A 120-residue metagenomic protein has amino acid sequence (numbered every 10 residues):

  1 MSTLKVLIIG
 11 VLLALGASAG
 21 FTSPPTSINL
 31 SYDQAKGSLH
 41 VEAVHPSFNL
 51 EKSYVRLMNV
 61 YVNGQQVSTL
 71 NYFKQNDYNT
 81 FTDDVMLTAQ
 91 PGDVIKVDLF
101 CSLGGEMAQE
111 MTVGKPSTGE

Functional and structural regions predicted by a protein language model:
M1-I8: Bacterial N-terminal signal peptides that target proteins for export
G16-A17: N-terminal signal peptide c-region/cleavage motif recognized by signal peptidases
P24-V55: Short, surface-exposed binding/anchoring microloops in extracellular/periplasmic proteins
V41-A43, T80-T88: Exposed aromatic-hydrophobic patches
L57-Y61, D98: Beta-strand signatures of extracellular beta-sandwich domains
Q65-N76, T112-G114: Solvent-exposed serine/threonine-rich low-complexity stretches and specific carbohydrate-binding patches
M86-D93, C101: Surface-exposed, short loops/turns at beta-strand junctions within beta-sandwich domains
L99-Q109: Short acidic/polar inter-strand loop motif in beta-rich domains
